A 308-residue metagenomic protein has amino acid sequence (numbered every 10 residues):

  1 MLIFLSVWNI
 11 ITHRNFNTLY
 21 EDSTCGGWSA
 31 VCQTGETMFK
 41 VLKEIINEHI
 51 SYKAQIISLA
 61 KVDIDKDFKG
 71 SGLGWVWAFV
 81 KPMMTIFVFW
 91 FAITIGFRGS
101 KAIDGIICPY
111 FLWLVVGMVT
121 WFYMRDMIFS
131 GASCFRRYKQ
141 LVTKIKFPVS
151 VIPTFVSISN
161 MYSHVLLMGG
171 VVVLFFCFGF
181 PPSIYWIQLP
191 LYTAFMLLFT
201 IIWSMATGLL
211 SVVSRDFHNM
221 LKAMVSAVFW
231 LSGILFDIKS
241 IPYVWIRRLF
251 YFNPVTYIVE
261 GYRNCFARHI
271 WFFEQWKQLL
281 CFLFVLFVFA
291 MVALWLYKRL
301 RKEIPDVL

Functional and structural regions predicted by a protein language model:
I11-T12, N17-T18, Q33-L308: Hydrophobic transmembrane alpha-helices and immediately adjacent juxtamembrane helices of multi-pass inner-membrane
